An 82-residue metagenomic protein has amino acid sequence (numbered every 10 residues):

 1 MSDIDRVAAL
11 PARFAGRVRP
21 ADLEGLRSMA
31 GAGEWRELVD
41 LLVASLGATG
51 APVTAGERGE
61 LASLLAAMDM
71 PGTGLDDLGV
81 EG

Functional and structural regions predicted by a protein language model:
M1-G82: C-terminal-biased regions
